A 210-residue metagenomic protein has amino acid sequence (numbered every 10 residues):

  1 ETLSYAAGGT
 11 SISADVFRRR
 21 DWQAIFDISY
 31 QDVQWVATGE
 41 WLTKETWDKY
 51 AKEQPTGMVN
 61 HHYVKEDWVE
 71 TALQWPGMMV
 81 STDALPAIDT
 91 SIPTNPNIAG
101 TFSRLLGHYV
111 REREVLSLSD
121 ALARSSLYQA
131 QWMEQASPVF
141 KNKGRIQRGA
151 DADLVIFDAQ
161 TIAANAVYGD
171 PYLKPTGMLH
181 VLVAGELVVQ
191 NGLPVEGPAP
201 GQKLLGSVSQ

Functional and structural regions predicted by a protein language model:
E1, D83, A121, Q129 (+3 more regions): Divalent metal-coordination and catalytic microenvironments
T2-V115: Active-site neighborhoods of metal-dependent hydrolases
T10-V16, A37-T46, D120-S125, V188 (+1 more regions): Noncatalytic linker/hinge segments flanking ATPase motor cores
R19-D21, Q135, P171, L204: A generic membrane alpha-helix/interface feature
V59-Y63, V69, L116-D120, Q131-Y172: Acidic, glycine-enriched loop/beta-strand segments at the rims of small-molecule binding/catalytic pockets
E70-G77, T82-L85, L154-P200: C-terminal cap of metal-dependent C-N hydrolases
M79-V80, G100-R104, H108, D120-A123 (+4 more regions): Feature representing long, continuous alpha-helical segments
L204-Q210: Short, solvent-exposed cationic patches
